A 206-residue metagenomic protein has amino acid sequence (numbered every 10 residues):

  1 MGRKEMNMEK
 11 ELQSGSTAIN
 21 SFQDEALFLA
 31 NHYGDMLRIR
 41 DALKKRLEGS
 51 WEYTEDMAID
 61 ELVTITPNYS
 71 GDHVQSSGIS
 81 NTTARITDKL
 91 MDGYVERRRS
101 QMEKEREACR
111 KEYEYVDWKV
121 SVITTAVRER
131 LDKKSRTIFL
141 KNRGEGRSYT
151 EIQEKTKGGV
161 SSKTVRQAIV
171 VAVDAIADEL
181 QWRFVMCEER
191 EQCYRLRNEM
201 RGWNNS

Functional and structural regions predicted by a protein language model:
M1-A126, D178-S206: N-terminal interaction/assembly modules
D117, Y149-T150, K155, I169 (+1 more regions): A general secondary-structure boundary signal
T125, R130, T150, K163 (+1 more regions): Catalytic phosphate/metal-binding cores of nucleic-acid and nucleotide-processing enzymes, i.e., regions that mediate
R128-R147: Short amphipathic alpha helix immediately N-terminal
L140-G144, K157, A177: Short, locally clustered residues in the helix-turn-helix/winged-helix DNA-binding domain
E145-T164: Helix-turn-helix DNA-binding module
V165-R183: DNA major-groove recognition helices of helix-turn-helix
